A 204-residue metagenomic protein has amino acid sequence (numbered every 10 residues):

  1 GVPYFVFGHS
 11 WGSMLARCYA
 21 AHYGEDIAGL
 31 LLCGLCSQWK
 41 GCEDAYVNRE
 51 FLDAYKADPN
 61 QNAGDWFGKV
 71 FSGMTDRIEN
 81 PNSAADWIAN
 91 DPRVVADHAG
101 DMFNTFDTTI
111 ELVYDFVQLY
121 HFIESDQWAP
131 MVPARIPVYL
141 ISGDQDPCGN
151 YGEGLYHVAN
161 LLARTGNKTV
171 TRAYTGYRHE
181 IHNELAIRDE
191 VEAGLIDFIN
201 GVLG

Functional and structural regions predicted by a protein language model:
G1-S10: Alpha/beta-hydrolase fold nucleophile elbow
C18-F103: Alpha/beta-hydrolase-fold enzymes
F67, S72, D126-R135: The feature captures the conserved acid-bearing segment of alpha/beta-hydrolase catalytic domains
N104, T108-P130: Active-site nucleophile elbow and catalytic-triad environment of alpha/beta-hydrolase enzymes
L140-S142: Short beta-strand/loop motif that positions the catalytic acidic residue of the alpha/beta-hydrolase fold
D144-P147, Y177-R178: Acidic beta-to-alpha connecting loop that harbors the catalytic carboxylate
P147-H157: Conserved alpha/beta-hydrolase "acid-adjacent" motif
T165-G204: Catalytic active-site module of serine/aspartate enzymes centered on a nucleophile-bearing elbow/loop
